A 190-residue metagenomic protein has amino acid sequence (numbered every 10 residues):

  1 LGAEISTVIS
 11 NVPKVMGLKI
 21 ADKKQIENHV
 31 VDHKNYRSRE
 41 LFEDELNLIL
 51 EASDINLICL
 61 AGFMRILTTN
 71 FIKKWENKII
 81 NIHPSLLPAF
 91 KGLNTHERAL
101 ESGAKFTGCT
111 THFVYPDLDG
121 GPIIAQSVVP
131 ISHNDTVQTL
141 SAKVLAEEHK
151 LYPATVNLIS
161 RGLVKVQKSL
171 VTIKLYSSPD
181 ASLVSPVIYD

Functional and structural regions predicted by a protein language model:
L1-A3, F42-S53, K91-C109, P179-S182: Short charge-dense sequence patches
L1-D54: N-terminal glycine-/serine-/threonine-rich beta1-alpha1-beta2 phosphate-ribose binding loop of Rossmann-like
N11, L57-K174: Donor/substrate-binding cores of folate-linked one-carbon enzymes
G17-K19, E40, G120, L175-D180: Short, solvent-exposed polar/charged micro-motifs at secondary-structure junctions
D22, L50-D54, F71, H149 (+1 more regions): Generic low-complexity, intrinsically disordered sequence content enriched in small uncharged/hydrophobic residues
K168-D190: Short, basic/aromatic-enriched C-terminal tail that caps enzymatic domains
